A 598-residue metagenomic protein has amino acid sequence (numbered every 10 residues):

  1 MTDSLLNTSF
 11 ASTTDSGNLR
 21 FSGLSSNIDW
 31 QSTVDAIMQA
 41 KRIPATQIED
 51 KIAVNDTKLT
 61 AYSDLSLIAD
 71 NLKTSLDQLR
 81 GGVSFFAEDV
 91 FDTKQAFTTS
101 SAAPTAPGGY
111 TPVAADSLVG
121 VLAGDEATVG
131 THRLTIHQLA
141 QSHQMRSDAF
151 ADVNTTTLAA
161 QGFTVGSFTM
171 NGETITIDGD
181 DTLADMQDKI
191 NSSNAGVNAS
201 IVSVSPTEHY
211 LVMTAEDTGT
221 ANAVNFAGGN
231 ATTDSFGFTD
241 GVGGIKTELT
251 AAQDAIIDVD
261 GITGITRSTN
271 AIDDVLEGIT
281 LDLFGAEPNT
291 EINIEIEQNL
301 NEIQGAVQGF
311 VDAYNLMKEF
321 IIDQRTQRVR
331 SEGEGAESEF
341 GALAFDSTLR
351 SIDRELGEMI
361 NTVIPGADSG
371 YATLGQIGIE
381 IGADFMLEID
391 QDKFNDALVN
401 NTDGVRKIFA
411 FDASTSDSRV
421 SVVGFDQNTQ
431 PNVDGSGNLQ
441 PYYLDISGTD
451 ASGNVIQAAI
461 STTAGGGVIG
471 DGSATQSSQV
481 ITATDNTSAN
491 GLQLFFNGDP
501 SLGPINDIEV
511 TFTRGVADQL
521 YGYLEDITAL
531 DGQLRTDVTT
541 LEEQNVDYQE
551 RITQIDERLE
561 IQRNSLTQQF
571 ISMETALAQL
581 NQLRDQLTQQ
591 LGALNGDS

Functional and structural regions predicted by a protein language model:
M1-A53, T74-Y210, T214-F320, F345-R558 (+1 more regions): Bacterial flagellar/type III secretion structural subunits and associated motility module proteins, recognized via
E49-V83, V311-A313, M317-G333, R558 (+1 more regions): Contiguous, amphipathic alpha-helical segments that mediate oligomerization or scaffolding in large protein assemblies
S63-D64, A140-D148, I322-R325, A578-L587: Short amphipathic alpha-helical segments with coiled-coil-like heptad repeat character
V204-H209, D323-A344, S565, Q586-D597: Acidic/histidine-enriched alpha-helical segments
Q549, D556, T567-F570, T575-Q589 (+1 more regions): Long, low-complexity, Ser/Pro/acidic-rich regulatory segments that adjoin or follow extended alpha-helical scaffold
